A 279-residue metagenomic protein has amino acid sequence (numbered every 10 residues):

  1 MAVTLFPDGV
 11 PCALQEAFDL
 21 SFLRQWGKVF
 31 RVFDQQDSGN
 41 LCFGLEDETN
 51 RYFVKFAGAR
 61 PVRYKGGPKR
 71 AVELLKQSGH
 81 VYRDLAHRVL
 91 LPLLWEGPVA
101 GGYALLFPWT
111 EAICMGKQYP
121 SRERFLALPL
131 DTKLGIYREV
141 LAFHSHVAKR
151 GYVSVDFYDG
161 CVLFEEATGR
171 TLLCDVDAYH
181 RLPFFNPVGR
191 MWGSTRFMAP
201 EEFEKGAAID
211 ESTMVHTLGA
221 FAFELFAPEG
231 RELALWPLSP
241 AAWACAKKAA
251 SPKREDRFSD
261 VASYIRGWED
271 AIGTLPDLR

Functional and structural regions predicted by a protein language model:
M1-R31: Juxta-kinase regulatory segment immediately upstream of eukaryotic protein kinase catalytic domains
R31, S38-V81: ATP-binding glycine-rich loop module of kinase domains
P92-Y103: Short beta-strand micro-motifs within the conserved protein kinase catalytic domain, predominantly in the N-lobe
I136-Y137: Activation segment signature within eukaryotic-like protein kinase domains
H144, A148-E165: Catalytic-loop of the protein kinase fold
C161-V176: Conserved protein kinase catalytic/activation segment
P187-E202: Conserved activation segment of eukaryotic-like protein kinases, specifically the C-terminal portion of the activation
P237-P252: Conserved C-terminal C-lobe helix
